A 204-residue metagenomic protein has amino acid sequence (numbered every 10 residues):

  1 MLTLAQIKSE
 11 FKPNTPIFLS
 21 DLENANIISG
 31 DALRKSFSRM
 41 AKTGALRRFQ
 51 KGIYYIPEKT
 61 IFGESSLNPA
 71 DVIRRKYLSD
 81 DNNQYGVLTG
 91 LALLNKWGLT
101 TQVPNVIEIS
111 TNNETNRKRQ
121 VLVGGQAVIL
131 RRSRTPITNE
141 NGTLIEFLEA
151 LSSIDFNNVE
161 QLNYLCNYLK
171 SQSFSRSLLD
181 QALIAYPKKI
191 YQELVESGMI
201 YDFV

Functional and structural regions predicted by a protein language model:
M1-Y77: Short beta-edge/loop segments at beta->alpha junctions of small alpha/beta modules that act as binding/recognition
I28-S29, T100, I200: Short coil/loop linkers at secondary-structure junctions
L33, T89-G90, T143: Amphipathic alpha-helical interface surfaces
T43, W97-T100, I154, Q172: Residues at alpha-helix termini
F49-I53, S79-G124: Short gly/ser-rich loop at a beta-strand->alpha-helix junction or flexible surface loop bordering the NTP-binding
F62-G63, S79-N83, I137: Short, surface-exposed loop/turn motifs that are enriched in glycine and acidic residues and include a nearby proline
G124-R132: A short, charged helix-loop
R131-V204: Hydrophobic alpha-helical interaction segments
